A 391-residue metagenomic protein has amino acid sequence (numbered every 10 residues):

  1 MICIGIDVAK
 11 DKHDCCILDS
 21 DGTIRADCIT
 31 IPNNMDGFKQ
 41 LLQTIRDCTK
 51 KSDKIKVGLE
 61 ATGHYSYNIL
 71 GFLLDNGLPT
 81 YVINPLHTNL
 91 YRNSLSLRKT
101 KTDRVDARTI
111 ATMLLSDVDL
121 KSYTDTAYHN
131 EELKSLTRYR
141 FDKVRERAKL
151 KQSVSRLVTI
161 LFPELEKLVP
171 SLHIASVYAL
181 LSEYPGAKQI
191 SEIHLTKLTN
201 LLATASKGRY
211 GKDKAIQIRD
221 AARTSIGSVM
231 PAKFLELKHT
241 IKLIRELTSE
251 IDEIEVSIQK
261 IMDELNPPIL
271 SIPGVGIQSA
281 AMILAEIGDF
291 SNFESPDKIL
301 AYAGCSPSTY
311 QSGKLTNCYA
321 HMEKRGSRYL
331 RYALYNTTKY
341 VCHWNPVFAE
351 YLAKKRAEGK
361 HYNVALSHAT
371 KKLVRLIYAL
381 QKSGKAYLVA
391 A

Functional and structural regions predicted by a protein language model:
M1-A391: A detector of single, family-specific signature residues that are central to catalytic or substrate-handling motifs
